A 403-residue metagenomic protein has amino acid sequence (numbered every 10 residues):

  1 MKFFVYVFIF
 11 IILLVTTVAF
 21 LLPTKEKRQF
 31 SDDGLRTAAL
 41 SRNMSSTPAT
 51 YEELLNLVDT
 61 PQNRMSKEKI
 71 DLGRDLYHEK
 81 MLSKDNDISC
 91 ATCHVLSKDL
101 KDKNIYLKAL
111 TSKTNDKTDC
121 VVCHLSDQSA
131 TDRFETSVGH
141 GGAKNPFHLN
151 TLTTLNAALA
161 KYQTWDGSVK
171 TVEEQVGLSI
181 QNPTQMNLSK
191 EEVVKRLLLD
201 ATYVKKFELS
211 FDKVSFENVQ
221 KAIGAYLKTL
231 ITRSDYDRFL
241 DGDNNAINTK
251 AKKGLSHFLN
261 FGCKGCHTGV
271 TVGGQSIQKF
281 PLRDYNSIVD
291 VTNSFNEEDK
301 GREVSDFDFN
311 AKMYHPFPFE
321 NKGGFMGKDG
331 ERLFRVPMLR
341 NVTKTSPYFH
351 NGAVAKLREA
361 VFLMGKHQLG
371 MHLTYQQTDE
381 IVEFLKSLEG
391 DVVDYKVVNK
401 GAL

Functional and structural regions predicted by a protein language model:
K2-L403: Periplasmic c-type cytochrome electron-transfer domains
